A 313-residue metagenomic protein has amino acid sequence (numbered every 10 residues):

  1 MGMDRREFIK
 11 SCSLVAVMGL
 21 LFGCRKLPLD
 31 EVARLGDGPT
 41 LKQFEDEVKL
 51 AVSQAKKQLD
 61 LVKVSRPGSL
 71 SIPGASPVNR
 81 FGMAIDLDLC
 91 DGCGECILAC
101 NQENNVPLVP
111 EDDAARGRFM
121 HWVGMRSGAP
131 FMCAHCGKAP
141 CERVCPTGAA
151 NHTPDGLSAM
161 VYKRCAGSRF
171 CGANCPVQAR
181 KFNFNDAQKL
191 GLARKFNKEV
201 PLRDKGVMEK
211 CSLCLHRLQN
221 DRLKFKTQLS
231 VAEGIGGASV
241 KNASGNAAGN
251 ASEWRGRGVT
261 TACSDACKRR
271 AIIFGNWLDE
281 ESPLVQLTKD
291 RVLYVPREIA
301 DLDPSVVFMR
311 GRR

Functional and structural regions predicted by a protein language model:
M1-G19: N-terminal secretory signal peptides and thylakoid transit peptides that target proteins across membranes
G2, F22-F81, P296-D301, V307-R313: C-terminal segment of N-terminal export signals and the immediately downstream linker at the start of the mature
E7, E45, P110-G128: Extended, non-catalytic scaffold segments that flank or surround catalytic motifs
L20-K26, A149, S168-R169, A271: Periodic small-residue-enriched repeat registers in elongated scaffold domains
G68-G92, F119-A173, A179-T261: Ferredoxin-like iron-sulfur electron-transfer modules
E95-N101, F170: Classical protein tyrosine phosphatase
A99-Q102, V106, E142, K181-F182 (+2 more regions): Short, non-ligating residues that shape and space the ligands of small metal-coordination modules and catalytic
H216-R313: Long, compositionally biased charged/polar accessory segments in the mid-to-C-terminal portions of proteins
